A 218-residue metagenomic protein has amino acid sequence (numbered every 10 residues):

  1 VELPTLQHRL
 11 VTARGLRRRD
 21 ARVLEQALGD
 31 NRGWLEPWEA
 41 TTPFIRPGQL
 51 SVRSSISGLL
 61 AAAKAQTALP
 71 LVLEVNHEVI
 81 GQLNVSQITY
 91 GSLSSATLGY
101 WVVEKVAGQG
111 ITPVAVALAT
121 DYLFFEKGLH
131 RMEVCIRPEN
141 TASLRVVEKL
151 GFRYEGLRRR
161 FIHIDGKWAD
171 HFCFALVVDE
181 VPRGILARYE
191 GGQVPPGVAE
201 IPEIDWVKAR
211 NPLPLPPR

Functional and structural regions predicted by a protein language model:
V1-V23, A27-W34, P70-R218: Acyl-donor (CoA/ACP) binding surface of acyl/acetyltransferases
L16, A27, F44-V52, A65: Generic, well-ordered alpha-helical segments
A27, W38, S55-A62, G192: Residues that form generic nucleotide/phosphate-binding pockets
W34-S57: Conserved GNAT-fold acetyl-CoA-binding loop/helix
P43-I45, S57-V72: A short helix-loop-beta-strand connector motif used in the catalytic cores of GNAT acetyltransferases and, in some
L50-A62, S86-Y90, G151: Short, charged low-complexity intrinsically disordered segments located at boundaries of structured domains
